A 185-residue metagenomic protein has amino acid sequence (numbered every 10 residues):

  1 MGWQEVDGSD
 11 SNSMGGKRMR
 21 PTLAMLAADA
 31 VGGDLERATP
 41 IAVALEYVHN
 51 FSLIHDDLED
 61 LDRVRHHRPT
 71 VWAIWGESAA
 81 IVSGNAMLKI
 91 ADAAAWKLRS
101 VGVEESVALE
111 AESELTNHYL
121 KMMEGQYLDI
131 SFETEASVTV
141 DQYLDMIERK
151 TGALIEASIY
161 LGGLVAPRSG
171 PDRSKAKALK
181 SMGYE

Functional and structural regions predicted by a protein language model:
M1-E185: Mg2+-dependent prenyl diphosphate-binding active-site environment of isoprenoid biosynthetic enzymes
